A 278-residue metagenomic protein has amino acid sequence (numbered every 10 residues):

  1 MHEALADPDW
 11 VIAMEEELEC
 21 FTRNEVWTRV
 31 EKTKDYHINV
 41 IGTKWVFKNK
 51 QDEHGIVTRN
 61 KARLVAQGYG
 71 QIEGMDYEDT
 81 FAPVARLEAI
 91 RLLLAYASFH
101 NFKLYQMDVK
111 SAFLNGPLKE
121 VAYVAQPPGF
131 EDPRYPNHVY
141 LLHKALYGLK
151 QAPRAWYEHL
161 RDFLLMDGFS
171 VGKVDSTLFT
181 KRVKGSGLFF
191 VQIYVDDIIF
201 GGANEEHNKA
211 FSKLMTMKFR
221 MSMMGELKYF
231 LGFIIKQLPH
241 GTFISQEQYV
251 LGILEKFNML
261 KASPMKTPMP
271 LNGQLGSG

Functional and structural regions predicted by a protein language model:
M1-G278: Long, low-complexity, charge-biased intrinsically disordered regions
